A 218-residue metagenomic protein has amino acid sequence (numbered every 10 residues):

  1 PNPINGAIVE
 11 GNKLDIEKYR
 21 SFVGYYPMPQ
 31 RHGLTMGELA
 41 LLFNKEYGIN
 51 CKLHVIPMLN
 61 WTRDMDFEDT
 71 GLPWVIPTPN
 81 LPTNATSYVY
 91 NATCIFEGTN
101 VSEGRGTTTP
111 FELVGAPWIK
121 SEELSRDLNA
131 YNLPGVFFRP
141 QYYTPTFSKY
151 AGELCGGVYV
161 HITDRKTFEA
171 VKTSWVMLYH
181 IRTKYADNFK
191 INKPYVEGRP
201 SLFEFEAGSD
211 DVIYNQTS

Functional and structural regions predicted by a protein language model:
N2-I8, V55-N60: Short, surface-exposed recognition loops or helix-turn segments adjacent to catalytic cores
P3-Y19: Glycine-rich, charge-decorated loop segments at or immediately adjacent to ligand/cofactor-binding or catalytic sites
I8, N44-G48, R182: Sec-exported extracytoplasmic/periplasmic mature domains
K18-F22, E103-T109, A151-V160: Short acidic (Asp/Glu) and glycine-rich catalytic loops that position anionic groups and cofactors
Y19-N91: Conserved anion/nucleotide-ligand pocket segment
K52-D64, T108-A116, N192-E204: A short, terminal or domain-edge coil/loop segment
W61-D64, D69-Q141, P145: Glycine-rich, aromatic-lined ligand/substrate-binding cores of catalytic and carbohydrate-binding domains
G115-S218: Conserved functional hotspot residues or short segments at active or partner-binding sites across diverse domains
